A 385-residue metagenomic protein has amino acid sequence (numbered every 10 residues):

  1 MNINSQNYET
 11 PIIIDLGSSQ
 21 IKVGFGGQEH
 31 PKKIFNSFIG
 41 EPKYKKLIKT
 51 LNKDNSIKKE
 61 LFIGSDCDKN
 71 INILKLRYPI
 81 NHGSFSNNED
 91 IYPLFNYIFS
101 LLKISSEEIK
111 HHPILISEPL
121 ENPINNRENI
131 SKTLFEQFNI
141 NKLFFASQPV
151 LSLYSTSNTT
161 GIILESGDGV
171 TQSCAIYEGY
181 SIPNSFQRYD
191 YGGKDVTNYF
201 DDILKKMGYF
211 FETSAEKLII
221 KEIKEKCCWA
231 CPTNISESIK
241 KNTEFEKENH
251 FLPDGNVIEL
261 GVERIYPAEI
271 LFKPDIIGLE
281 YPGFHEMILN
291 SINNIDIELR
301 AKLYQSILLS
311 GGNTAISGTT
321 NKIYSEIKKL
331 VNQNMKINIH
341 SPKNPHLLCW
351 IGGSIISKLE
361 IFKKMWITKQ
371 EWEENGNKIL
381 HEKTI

Functional and structural regions predicted by a protein language model:
M1-Y8, N126, E136, N141-L164 (+3 more regions): Conserved phosphate-binding catalytic cores of ATP/NTP-utilizing and phosphoryl-transfer enzymes
Q6, I13-Q20, T156-N158, I163-T171 (+6 more regions): A short acidic Gly-Thr/Ser loop motif
N7, P11-T133, K142, Q172 (+4 more regions): Conserved phosphate-binding loops in N-terminal lobes of ATP-dependent enzymes of the actin/Hsp70/sugar-kinase
L94-L102, F272-L303, K322: Phosphate/ATP-binding catalytic cores across multiple sugar-kinase/actin-like superfamilies, primarily ASKHA
S117-N126, C228, P232, Q305-E326 (+1 more regions): Glycine-rich phosphate-binding loops at beta-strand->alpha-helix junctions
A146-Q148, K302, Y324-S354: Conserved phosphate-binding/catalytic loops in two-lobed NTP-binding clefts
Y177-G278, S306: Phosphate-binding glycine-rich/basic clefts of nucleotide- and phosphate-handling proteins, predominantly
F210-K247, F251, H340-I385: Acidic, glycine/GT-rich loop-and beta-edge segments that sit at the periphery of enzyme/chaperone cores
